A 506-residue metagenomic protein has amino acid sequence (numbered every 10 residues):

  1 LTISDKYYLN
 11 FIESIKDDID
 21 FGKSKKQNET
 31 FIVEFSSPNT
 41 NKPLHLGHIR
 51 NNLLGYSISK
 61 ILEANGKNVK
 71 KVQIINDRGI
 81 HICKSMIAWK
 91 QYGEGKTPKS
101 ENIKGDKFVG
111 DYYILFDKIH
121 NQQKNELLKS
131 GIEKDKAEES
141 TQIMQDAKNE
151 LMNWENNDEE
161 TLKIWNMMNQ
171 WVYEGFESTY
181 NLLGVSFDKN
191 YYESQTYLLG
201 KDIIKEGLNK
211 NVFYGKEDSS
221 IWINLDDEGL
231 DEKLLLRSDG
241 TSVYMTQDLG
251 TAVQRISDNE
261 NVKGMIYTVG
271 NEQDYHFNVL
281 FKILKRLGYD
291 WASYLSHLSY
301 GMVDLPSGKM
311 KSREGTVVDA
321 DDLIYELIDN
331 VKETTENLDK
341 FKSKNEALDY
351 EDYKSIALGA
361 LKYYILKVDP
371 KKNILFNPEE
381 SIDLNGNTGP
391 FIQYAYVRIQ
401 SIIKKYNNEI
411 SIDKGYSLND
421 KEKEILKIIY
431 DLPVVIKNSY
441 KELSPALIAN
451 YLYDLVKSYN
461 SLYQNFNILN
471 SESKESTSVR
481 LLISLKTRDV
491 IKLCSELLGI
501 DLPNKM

Functional and structural regions predicted by a protein language model:
T2-L9, K25-M506: Non-catalytic interaction-recognition regions
Y7, F11-G22: Secondary-structure boundary elements
